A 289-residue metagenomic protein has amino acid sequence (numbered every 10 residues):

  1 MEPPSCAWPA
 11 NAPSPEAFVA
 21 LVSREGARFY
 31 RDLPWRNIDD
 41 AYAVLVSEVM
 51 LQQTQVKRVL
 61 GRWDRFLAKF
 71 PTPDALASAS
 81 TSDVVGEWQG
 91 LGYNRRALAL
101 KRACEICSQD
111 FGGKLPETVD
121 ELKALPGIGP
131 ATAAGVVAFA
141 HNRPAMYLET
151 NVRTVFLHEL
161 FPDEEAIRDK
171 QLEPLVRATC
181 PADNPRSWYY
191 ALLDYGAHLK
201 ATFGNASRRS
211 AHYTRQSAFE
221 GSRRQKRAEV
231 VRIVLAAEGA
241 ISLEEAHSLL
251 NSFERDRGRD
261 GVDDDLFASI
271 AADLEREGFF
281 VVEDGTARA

Functional and structural regions predicted by a protein language model:
M1-S5: Non-catalytic, usually N-terminal nucleic-acid engagement modules in DNA/RNA processing proteins
C6-W8, A12-S14, V19-R227, I233 (+2 more regions): Catalytic cores of DNA base-excision repair glycosylases
V231, E244-A246, D284, A289: Core RNA-modification/binding signature centered on pseudouridine synthases
A272-A287: A short, conserved structural fragment
